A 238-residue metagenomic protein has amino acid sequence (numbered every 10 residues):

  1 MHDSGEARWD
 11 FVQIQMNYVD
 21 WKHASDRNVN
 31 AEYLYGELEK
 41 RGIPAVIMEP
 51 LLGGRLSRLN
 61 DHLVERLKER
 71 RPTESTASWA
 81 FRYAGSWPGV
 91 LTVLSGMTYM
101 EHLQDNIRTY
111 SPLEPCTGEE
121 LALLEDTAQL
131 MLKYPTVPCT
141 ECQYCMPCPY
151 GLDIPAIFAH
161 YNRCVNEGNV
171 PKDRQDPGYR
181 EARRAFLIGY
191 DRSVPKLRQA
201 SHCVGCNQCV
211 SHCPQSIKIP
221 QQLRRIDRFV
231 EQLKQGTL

Functional and structural regions predicted by a protein language model:
M1-A159, N166-A182, F186, S211 (+1 more regions): Beta/alpha (TIM)-barrel catalytic core signal, keyed to glycine-rich beta->alpha loops juxtaposed to Asp/Glu that bind
G5-E6, K133, G151, K196-Q199 (+2 more regions): Glycine-centered secondary-structure boundary/capping sites
R71-P72, S95, D191-S201, G205 (+2 more regions): Short amphipathic alpha-helical interaction segments
E167-C206, Q232-L238: Short Fe-S-cluster ligation motifs
C203-T237: Short, amphipathic C-terminal "tail helix"
